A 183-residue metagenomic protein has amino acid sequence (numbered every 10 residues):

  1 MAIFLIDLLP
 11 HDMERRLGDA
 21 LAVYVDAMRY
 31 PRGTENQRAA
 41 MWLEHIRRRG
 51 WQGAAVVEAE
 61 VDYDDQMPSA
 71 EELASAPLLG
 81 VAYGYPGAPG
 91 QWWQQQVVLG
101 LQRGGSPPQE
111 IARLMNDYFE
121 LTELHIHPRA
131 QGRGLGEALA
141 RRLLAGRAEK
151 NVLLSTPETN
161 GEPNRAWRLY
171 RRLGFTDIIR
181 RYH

Functional and structural regions predicted by a protein language model:
M1-G18, A22, D26: Conserved N-terminal entry element of GNAT/NAT acetyltransferase domains
L8-L9, L124-R129, S155-T159: Short strand-loop junctions, especially beta-strand C-caps/beta-turns that link beta-sheets to coils or alpha-helices
M13-R16, V61-P77, N160-P163: Short, solvent-exposed loop/turn segments that connect beta-strands within catalytic domains and beta-strand-rich
R29-L73, Y83-P86, E110: Active-site rim helix/loop that mediates acceptor-substrate recognition in acyltransferases
R48, G146-R147: Alpha-helix C-cap/termination motif
P68-P77, Y83-E123: Conserved acyl-donor/pantetheine-binding loop and adjacent beta-alpha core of acyl/acetyltransferases and related
L121-P128, G132-G146, W167-R172: Conserved acetyl-CoA-binding loop-helix of GNAT-fold acetyltransferases
E137-A138, A148-L154, T159-Y182: Conserved active-site alpha-helix within GNAT-family acetyltransferase domains
